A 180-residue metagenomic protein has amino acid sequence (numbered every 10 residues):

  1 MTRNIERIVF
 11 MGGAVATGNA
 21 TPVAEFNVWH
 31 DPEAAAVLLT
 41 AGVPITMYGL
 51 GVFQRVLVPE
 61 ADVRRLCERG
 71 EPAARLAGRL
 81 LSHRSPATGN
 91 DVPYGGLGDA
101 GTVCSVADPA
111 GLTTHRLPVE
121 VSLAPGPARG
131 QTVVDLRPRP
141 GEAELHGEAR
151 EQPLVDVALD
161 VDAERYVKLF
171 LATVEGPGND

Functional and structural regions predicted by a protein language model:
M1-Q54: Active-site histidine-anchored catalytic micro-motif
W29, G49-D180: Conformational coupling and interaction surfaces
